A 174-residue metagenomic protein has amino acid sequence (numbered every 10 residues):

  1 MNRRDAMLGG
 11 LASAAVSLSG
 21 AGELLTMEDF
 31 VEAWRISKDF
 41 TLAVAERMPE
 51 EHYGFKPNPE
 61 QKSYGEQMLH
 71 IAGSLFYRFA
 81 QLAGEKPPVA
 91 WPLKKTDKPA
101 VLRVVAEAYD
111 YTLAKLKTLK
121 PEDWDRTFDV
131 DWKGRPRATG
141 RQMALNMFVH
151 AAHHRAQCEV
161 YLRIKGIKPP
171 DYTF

Functional and structural regions predicted by a protein language model:
M1-A14: N-terminal secretory signal peptides and thylakoid transit peptides that target proteins across membranes
A14-L24: Bacterial Sec-dependent signal peptides at the C-terminal "C-region" and cleavage site
A21, A114, Y172-F174: Feature for soluble, non-membrane regions of globular proteins
E23-A33: N-terminal beta-strand motif that seeds the catalytic metal site of vicinal oxygen chelate
V31-R35, D39-L42, E50-A90, D131-F174: Short, contiguous alpha-helical
F40, V44-A45, F79, Y111 (+1 more regions): Well-ordered alpha-helical scaffold segments within catalytic/enzyme domains
T96-D131, R137-A152: Acidic/histidine-rich alpha-helical segments that form the ligand environment of transition-metal centers
